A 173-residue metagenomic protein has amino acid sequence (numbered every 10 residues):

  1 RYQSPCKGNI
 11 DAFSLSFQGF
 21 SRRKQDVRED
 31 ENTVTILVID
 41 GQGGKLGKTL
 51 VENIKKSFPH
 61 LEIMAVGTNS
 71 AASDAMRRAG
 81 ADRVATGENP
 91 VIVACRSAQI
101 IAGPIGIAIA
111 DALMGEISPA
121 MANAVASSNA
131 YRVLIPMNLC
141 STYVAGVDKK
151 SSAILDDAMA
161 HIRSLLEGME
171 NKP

Functional and structural regions predicted by a protein language model:
Y2, F13, F17-F20: Aromatic (phenylalanine/tyrosine) cluster motif
T35-G67: Glycine-rich phosphate/diphosphate-binding loop of Rossmann-like nucleotide-binding domains
H60-L61, S127-R132: A short helix->loop->beta-strand "cap" motif at the edges of active sites that frequently abuts
M64-T86, T142-G146: N-terminal beta-loop-helix "entrance" segment that forms/cooperates in small-molecule cofactor or anionic ligand
R83-M121: Glycine-rich phosphate-binding loop
S97-G103, A108, D156-P173: A charged, well-structured terminal subsegment
L134-M169: Short, glycine-/small-residue-rich phosphate/pyrophosphate-handling segment
